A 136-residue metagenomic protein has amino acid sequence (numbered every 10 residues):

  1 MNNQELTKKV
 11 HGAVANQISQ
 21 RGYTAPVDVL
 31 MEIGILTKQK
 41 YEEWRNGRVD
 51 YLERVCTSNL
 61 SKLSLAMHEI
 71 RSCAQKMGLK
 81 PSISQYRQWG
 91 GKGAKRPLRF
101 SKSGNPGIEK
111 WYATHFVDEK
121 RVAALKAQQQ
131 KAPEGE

Functional and structural regions predicted by a protein language model:
M1-A13, A123-E134: Amphipathic repeat-derived elements
N2-V27, E32, L36-T37, E43-V55: Positively charged, polyanion-binding regions of nucleic-acid-associated proteins
Q39, R54, L60-E136: Phospho-regulated, low-complexity intrinsically disordered regions of nuclear gene-regulatory and chromatin-associated
